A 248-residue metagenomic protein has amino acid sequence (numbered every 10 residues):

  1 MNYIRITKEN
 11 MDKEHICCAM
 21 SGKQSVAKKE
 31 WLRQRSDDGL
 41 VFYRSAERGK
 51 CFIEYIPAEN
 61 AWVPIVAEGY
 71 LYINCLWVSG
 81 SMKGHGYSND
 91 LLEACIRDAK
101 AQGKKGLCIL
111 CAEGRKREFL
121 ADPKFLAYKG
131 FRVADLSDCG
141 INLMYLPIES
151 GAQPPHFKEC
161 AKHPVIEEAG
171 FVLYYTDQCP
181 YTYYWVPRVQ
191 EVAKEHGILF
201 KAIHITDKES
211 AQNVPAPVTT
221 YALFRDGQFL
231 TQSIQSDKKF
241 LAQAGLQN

Functional and structural regions predicted by a protein language model:
M1-R48, C160, Y181, W185-V192: Short amphipathic alpha-helix that is part of the acyltransferase structural core
R44, R48-E59, Y72, W77: Conserved beta-strand in the GNAT
A61-I73, K83: A conserved beta-turn-beta hairpin within the catalytic core of GNAT-like acetyltransferases that forms part
V78, G84-K100: Conserved acetyl-CoA-binding loop-helix of GNAT-fold acetyltransferases
R97-R117: Conserved GNAT acetyl-CoA-binding A-motif
L110, A127-M144, L230-S233: Conserved catalytic-core motifs of GNAT/GCN5-like acyltransferases
D138-H163: C-terminal "cap" of GNAT-fold acetyltransferases
D226-N248: Non-catalytic, surface beta->alpha helical segment in thiol-disulfide oxidoreductase systems
